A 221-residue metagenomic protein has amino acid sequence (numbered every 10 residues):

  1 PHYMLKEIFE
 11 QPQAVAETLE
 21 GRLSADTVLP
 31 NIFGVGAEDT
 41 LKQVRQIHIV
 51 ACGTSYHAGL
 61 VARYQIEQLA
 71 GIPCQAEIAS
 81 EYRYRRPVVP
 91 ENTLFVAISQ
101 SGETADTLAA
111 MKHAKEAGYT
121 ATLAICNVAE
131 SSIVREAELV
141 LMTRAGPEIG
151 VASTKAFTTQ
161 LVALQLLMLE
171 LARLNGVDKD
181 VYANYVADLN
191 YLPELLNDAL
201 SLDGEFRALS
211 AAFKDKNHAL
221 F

Functional and structural regions predicted by a protein language model:
P1-R45, S55, Y64-L69, Y82-V88 (+2 more regions): N-terminal segments that mediate ammonia production and transfer in glutamine-dependent amidotransferase systems
K42-Y191: Glycine-rich phosphate-binding loops that contact phosphosugars or nucleotide phosphates
T107, E205-F206: Amphipathic coiled-coil/heptad-repeat helices and related helical stalk/stem segments that mediate oligomerization
K214-F221: Acidic catalytic cores of enzymes that act on phosphate-bearing nucleotides/polynucleotides
